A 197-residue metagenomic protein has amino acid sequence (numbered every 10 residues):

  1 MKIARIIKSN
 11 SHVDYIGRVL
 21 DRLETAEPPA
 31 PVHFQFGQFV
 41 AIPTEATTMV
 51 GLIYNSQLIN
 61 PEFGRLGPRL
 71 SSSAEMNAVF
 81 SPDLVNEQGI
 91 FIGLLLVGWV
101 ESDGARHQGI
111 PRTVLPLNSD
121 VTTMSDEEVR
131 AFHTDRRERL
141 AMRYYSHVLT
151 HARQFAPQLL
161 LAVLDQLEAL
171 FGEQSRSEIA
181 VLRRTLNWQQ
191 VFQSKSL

Functional and structural regions predicted by a protein language model:
M1-G17: Short beta-strand/loop turn elements enriched in aromatics
I3-I7, Q38, T47-L58: Short beta-strand-centered aromatic/proline hotspots
D14-V19, I59-A74, L94: Short, solvent-exposed secondary-structure boundary/capping segments
I16-A30: Short alpha-helix capping/helix-loop boundary micro-motifs
P31-Q35: Short, well-ordered loop/turn sites that connect or cap secondary structure elements
G37, S72-S81: Short acidic (Asp/Glu) patches
D83-L197: Charge/polar-rich, low-complexity and marginally structured segments
